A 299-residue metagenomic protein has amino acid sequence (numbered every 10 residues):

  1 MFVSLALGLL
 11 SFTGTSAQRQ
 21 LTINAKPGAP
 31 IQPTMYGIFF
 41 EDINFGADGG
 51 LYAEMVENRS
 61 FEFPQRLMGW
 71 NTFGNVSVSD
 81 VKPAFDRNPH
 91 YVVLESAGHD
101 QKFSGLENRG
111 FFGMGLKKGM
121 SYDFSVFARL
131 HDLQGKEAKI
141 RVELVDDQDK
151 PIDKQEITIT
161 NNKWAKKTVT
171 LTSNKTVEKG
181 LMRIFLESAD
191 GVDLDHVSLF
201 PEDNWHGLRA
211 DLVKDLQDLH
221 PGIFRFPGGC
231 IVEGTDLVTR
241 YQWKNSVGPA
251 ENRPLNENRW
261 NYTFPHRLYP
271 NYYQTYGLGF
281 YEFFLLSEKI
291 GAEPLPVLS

Functional and structural regions predicted by a protein language model:
M1-Q18: Bacterial Sec-dependent N-terminal signal peptides
S16-Y276, E293-L295: Extracellular and organelle-lumenal recognition/adhesion modules and their flexible linkers in secreted
E282-P294: A structural motif corresponding to the C-terminal end of an alpha-helix and its immediate exit/capping segment
L298: N-terminal loops that bind phosphate or other acidic moieties and the adjacent beta-alpha structural core
